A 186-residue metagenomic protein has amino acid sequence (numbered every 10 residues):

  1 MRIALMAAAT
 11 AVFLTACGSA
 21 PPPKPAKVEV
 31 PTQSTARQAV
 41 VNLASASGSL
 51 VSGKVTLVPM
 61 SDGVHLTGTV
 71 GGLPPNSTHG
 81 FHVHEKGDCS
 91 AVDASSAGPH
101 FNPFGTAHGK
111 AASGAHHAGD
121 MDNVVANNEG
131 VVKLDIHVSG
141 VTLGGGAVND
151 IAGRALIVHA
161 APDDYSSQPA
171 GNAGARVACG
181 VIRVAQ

Functional and structural regions predicted by a protein language model:
I3-L5, G18-Q186: N-terminal leader/targeting pre-sequences
F13-A16: C-terminal motif of bacterial Sec signal peptides marking the signal peptidase cleavage site
